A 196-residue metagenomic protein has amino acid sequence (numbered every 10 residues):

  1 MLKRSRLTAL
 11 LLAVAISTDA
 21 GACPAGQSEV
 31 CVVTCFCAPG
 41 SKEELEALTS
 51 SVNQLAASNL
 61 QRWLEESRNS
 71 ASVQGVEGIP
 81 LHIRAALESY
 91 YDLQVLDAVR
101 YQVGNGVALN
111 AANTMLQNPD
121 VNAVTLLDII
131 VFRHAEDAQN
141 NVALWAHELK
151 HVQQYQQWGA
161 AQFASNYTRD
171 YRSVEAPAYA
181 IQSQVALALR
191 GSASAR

Functional and structural regions predicted by a protein language model:
L2-Q61: N-terminal low-structure segments adjacent to metalloprotease catalytic domains across cellular compartments
Q27, Q74-V124, I129, Q184 (+1 more regions): Auxiliary, metal-adjacent structural segments of Zn-dependent hydrolase domains
L55-V73: Acidic/histidine-rich, surface-exposed loop or edge segments in extracytoplasmic proteins
R68-V76, A135, S165-R169: Second-shell loop/turn segments in exported
Q94, Q157, N166-R196: Post-HExxH zinc-binding segment in Zn-dependent metallohydrolases
M115-Q117, N122-A146, T168-D170: Short pre-active-site segment immediately N-terminal to the catalytic Zn-binding motif
A135, L149-N166: Catalytic Zn2+-binding segment of zinc metalloproteases
